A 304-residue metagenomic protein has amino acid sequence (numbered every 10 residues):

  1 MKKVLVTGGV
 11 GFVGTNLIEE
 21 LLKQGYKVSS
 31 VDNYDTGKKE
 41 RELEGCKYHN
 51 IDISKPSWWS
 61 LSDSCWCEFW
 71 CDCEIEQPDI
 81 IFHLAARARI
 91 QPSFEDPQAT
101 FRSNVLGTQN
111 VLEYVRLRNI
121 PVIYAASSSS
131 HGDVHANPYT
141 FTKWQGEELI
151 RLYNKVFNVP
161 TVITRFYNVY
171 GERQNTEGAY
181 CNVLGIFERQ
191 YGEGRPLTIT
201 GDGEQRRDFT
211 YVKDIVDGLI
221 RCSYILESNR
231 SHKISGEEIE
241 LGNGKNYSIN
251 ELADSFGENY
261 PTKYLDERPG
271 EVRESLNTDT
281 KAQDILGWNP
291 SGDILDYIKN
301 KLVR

Functional and structural regions predicted by a protein language model:
M1-V169, Y191, K213, L219 (+3 more regions): N-terminal Rossmann-like NAD(P)+-binding domain of SDR-like oxidoreductases, especially those catalyzing
E20, I51-D52, Y191-R304: C-terminal substrate-binding subdomain of Rossmann-fold SDR/epimerase-dehydratase oxidoreductases
Q145, L149, Y153, V183 (+3 more regions): Hydrophobic alpha-helix immediately C-terminal to the catalytic Tyr-X-X-X-Lys motif of short-chain
E172-N175: Short beta-loop-alpha junction of Rossmann-like oxidoreductase domains
